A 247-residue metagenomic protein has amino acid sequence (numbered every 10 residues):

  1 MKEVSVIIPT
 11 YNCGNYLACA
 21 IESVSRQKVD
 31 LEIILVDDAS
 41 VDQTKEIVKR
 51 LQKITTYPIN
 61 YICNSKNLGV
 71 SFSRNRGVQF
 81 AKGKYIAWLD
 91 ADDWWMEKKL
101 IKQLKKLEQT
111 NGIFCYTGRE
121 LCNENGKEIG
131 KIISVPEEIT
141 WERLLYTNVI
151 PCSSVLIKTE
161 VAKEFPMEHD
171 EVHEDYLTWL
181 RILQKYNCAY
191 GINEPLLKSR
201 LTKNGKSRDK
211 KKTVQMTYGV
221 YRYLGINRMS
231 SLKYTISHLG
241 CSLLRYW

Functional and structural regions predicted by a protein language model:
K2-S5, E32, L177: Cell-envelope/extracellular polymer assembly enzymes that use nucleotide-activated donors
N15-A18, D42-L51, W94, K98: Acidic helix N-cap motif at the loop->helix transition within catalytic regions of sugar-transfer enzymes
E22-L31: Short, acidic, metal-binding catalytic loop of nucleotide-sugar glycosyltransferases
S23, D37-I47, K66-L68, D90: A conserved acidic beta->alpha catalytic loop
N64-A81, K102: Glycine-rich, basic loop-to-helix element that forms the pyrophosphate-binding segment of sugar-nucleotide handling
I86: Short aromatic/hydrophobic "clamp" motif used to bind/position activated sugar donors
K98-I129: Conserved donor NDP-sugar-binding/catalytic core segment of glycosyltransferases
P136-T213, V220: Conserved nucleotide-sugar donor-binding catalytic segment
